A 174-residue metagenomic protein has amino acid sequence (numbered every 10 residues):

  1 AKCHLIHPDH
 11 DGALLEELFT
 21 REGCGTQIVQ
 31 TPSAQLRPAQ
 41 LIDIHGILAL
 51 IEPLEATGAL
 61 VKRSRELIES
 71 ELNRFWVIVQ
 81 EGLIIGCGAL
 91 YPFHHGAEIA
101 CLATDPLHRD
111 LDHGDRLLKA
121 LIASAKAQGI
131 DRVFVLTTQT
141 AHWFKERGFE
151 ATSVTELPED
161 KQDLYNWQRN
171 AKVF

Functional and structural regions predicted by a protein language model:
A1-L67, D110: C-terminal catalytic "cap/lid" subdomain
V77, L83-P92, G96-A103: Conserved beta-strand in the GNAT
L102-D110, Q139: A short, internal acetyl-CoA/4′-phosphopantetheine-binding micro-motif in the GNAT/acyltransferase core
H108, D112-A120: Conserved acetyl-CoA pyrophosphate-binding loop and the N-cap/start of the following alpha-helix in GNAT-like
A123-Q139: Conserved GNAT acetyl-CoA-binding A-motif
K145-T155: Conserved acetyl-CoA-binding loop of GNAT-fold acetyltransferases
E156-F174: C-terminal "cap" of GNAT-fold acetyltransferases
